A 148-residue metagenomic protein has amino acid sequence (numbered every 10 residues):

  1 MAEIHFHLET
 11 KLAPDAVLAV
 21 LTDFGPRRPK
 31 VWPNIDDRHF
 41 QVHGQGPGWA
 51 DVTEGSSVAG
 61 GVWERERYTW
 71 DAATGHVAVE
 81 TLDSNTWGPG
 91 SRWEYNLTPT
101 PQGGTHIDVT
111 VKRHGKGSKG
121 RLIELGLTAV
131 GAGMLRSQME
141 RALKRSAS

Functional and structural regions predicted by a protein language model:
M1-G48: Hydrophobic ligand-binding cavity/cleft-lining segments
A2-I4, G48-A50, G75, S91 (+1 more regions): Residues at beta-strand starts and edge strands
E3-H5, T53, G61-E66, G88-E94: Short, surface-exposed coil-to-beta transition loops
K11-D15, G44-G46, T69-G75, N96-H106: A short, structured loop/turn motif at beta-sheet edges
V17-L21, R28, Y68, V79 (+1 more regions): Hydrophobic pocket/interface hotspot
G25, G131, L135-S148: Short amphipathic alpha-helical signal-transduction/dimerization elements
P29, R38-S84, R141-S148: Glycine-rich portal/gate segments that line the openings of hydrophobic small-molecule binding cavities
E80-G133, S137: Beta-strand/loop substructures that line and gate deep hydrophobic ligand-binding cavities in soluble
